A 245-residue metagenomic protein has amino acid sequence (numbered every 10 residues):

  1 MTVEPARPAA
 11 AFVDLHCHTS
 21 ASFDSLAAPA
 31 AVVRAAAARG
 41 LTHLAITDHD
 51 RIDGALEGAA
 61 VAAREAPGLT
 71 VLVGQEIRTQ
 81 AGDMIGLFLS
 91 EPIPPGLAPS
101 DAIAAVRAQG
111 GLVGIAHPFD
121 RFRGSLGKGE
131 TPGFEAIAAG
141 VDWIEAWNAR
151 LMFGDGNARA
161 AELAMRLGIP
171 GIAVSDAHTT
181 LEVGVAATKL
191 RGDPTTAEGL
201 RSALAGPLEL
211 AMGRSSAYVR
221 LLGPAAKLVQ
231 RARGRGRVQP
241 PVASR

Functional and structural regions predicted by a protein language model:
M1-A35, D53-V61, A66, L72-V73 (+3 more regions): Charged catalytic cores and adjacent phosphate/nucleic-acid-binding surfaces used for phosphate/nucleic-acid chemistry
V32-D53, G111-G114: Divalent metal-dependent hydrolysis catalytic cores, especially in the metallo-beta-lactamase
H43, L69-T70, L112, W143: Short, Asp-centered acidic motifs that coordinate Mg2+ and/or phosphate in catalytic or ligand-binding sites
T47, H117, S175: Short beta-strand/turn micro-motifs composed of small residues that flank or help shape donor/cofactor-binding pockets
G68, Q109-F119, L167: Short beta-strand/loop segments at the ligand-binding rim of alpha/beta enzyme cores
